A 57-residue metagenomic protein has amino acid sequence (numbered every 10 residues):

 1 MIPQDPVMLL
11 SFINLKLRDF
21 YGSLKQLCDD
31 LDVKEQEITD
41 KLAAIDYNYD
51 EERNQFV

Functional and structural regions predicted by a protein language model:
M1-S23: N-terminal acidic leader/helix
L27-C28: Short alpha-helical "recognition helix" segments of helix-turn-helix
D32-V57: Short, charge-rich amphipathic interface segments used for partner binding and complex assembly
